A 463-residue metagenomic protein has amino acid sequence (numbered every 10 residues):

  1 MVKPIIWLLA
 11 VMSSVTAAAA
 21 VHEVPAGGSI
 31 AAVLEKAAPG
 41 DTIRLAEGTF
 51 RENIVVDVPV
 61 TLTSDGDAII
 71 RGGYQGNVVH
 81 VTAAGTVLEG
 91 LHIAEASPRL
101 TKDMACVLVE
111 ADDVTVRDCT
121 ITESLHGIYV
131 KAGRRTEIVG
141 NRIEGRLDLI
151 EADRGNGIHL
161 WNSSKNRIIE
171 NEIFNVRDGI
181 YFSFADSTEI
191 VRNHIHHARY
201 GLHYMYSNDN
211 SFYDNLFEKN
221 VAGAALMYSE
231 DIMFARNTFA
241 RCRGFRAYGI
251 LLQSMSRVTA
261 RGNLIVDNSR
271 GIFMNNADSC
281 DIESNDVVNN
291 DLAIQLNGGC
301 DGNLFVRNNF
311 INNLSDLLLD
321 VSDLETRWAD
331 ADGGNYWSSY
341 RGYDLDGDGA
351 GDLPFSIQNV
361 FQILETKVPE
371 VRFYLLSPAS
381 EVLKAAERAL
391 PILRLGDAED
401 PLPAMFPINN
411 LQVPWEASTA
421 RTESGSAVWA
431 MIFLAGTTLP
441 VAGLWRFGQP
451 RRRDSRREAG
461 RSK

Functional and structural regions predicted by a protein language model:
I5-S14: Bacterial N-terminal signal peptides
A20-R51: Acidic Gly/Asp/Thr-rich repetitive segments characteristic of extracellular carbohydrate-active and adhesion proteins
A31, F50-T63, I70-V114, L125-G133 (+1 more regions): Extracellular beta-strand-rich solenoid/capping regions of secreted or surface-exposed proteins that bind or remodel
R44, V55, T63, R71 (+23 more regions): Extracellular beta-strand solenoid repeats
G48-T49, G66-A68, Y340-Y343: Acidic glycine-/aspartate-rich tracts in secreted/extracellular proteins
G72-H80, L100-L108, E123-V130, I150-N162 (+7 more regions): Extracellular beta-strand/beta-solenoid scaffold signature
F245-G249, V288-N289, A293-N297, N303-K463: Functionally critical loop-and-helix segments that line ligand-binding/catalytic clefts of soluble enzyme domains
